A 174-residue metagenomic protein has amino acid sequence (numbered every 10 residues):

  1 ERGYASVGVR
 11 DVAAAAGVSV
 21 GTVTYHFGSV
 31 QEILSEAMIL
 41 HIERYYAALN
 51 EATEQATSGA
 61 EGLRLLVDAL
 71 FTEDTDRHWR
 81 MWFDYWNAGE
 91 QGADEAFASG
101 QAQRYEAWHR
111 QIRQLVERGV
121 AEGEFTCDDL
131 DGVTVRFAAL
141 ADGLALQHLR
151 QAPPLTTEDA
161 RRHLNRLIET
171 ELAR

Functional and structural regions predicted by a protein language model:
E1-E32, E36: Helix-turn-helix
E1-R2, H78, E122: Short coil/turn segments at alpha/beta junctions that flank glycine-rich nucleotide-binding fingerprints
E36, A47-W79, V133-F137, R161: Hydrophobic alpha-helical connector segments
I39-Y45: Short, basic, alpha-helical segments at the C-terminal edge of helix-turn-helix-like DNA-binding modules
E61, D74-S99: Amphipathic alpha-helical segments used for helix-helix packing
E95-A102, E106, V120-I168: Hydrophobic/aromatic-rich alpha-helical bundle segments in the mid-to-C-terminal region
